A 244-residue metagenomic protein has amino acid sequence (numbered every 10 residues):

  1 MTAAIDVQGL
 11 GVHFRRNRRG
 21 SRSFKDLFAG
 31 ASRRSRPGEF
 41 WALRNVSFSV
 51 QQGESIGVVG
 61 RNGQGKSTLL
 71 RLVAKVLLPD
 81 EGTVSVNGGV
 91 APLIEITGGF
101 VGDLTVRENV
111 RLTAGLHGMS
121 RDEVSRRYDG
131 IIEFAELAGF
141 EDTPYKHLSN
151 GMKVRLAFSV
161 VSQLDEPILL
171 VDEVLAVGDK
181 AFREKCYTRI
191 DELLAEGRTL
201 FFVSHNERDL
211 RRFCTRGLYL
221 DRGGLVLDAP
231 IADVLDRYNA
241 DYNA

Functional and structural regions predicted by a protein language model:
T2-A42, I231-A244: Pre-NBD coupling/linker segments of ABC/ABC-like ATPases
F24-A31, R111, E123-F140, S159: Conserved ABC ATPase "signature" region
V59-R61: The feature captures the beta-strand-to-loop junction immediately N-terminal to the Walker
S204-H205: H-loop/switch region of ABC-family ATPase nucleotide-binding domains
R212-Y219: Conserved catalytic segment of ABC-fold P-loop ATPases
R222-G223, Y238: Conserved ABC ATPase "signature" C-loop
